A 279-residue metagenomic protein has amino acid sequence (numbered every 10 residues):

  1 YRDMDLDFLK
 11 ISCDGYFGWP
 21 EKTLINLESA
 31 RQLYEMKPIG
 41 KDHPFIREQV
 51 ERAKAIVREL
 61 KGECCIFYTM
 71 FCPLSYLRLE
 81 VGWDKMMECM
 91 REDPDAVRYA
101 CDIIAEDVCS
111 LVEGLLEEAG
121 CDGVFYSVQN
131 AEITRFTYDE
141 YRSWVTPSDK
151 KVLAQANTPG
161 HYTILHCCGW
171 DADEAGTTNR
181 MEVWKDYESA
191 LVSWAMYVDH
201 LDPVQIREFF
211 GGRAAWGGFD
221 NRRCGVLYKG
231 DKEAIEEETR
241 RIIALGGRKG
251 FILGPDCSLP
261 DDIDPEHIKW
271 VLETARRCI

Functional and structural regions predicted by a protein language model:
Y1-E35: N-terminal capping/small domains of soluble enzymes
D7-I11, G40-I279: Active-site loop segments of alpha/beta catalytic cores
